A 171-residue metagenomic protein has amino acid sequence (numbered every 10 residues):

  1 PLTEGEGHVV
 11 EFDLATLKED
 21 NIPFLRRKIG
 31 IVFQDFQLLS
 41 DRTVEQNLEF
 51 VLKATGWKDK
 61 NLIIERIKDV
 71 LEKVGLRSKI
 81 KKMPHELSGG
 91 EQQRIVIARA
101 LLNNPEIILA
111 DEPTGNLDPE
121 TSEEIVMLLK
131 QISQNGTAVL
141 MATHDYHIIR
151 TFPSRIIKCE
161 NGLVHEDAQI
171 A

Functional and structural regions predicted by a protein language model:
G5-D13: Conserved ABC transporter NBD signature motif
L14-G30, K60-N61, Q134: ABC ATPase NBD coupling module
R42-F50: Short coil-to-helix segment of the ABC ATPase nucleotide-binding domain corresponding to the Q-loop/switch region
K82-L87, E91-Q93: Conserved ABC ATPase signature
N104: Conserved catalytic motifs of ABC-family nucleotide-binding domains
I108-D111: Catalytic Walker B motif of ABC-type/P-loop ATPase nucleotide-binding domains
P119-T121: Helix N-cap at the start of a conserved alpha-helix in ABC-type nucleotide-binding domains
